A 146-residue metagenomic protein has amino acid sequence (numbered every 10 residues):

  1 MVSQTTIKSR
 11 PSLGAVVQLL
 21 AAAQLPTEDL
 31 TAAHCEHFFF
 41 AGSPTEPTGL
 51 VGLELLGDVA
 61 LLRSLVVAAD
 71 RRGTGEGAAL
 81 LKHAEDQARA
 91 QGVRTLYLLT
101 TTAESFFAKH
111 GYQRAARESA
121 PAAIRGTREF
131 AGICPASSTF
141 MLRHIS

Functional and structural regions predicted by a protein language model:
M1-D29, S138-F140, I145-S146: Short amphipathic alpha-helix that is part of the acyltransferase structural core
P26, E36-F40, L50, S64 (+1 more regions): Short hydrophobic/aromatic beta-strand element in the GNAT-like acyltransferase core that lines or flanks the acyl-donor
F40, T45-L55, V59-V66: Conserved beta-strand in the GNAT
V67, G73-D86, L98: Conserved acetyl-CoA-binding loop-helix of GNAT-fold acetyltransferases
D86-T102: Conserved GNAT acetyl-CoA-binding A-motif
T101-E129: Conserved active-site alpha-helix within GNAT-family acetyltransferase domains
A120-S146: C-terminal "cap" of GNAT-fold acetyltransferases
